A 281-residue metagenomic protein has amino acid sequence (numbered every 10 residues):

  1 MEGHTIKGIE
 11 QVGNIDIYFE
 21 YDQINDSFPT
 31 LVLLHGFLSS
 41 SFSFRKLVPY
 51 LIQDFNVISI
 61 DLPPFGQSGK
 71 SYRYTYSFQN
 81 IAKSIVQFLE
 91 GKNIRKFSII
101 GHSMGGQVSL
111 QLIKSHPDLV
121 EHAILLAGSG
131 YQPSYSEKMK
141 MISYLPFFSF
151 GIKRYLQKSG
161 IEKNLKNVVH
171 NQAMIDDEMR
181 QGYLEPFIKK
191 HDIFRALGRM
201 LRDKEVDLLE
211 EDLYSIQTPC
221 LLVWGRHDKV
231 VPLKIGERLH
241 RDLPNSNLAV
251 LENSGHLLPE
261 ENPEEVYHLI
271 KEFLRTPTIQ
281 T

Functional and structural regions predicted by a protein language model:
M1-L31, I52-F55, K83, I94-R95 (+1 more regions): Alpha/beta-hydrolase fold catalytic core
I17, S136, Y155-S215: Conserved alpha/beta-hydrolase catalytic His-Asp/Glu region
E20, S59-I100, H268: Active-site loop/oxyanion-hole signature of alpha/beta-hydrolase fold enzymes
D22-Q67: Conserved HGGG/HGGXW glycine-rich cap/lid loop of the alpha/beta-hydrolase fold
K114, A123-G151: Flexible "cap/lid" loop of the alpha/beta hydrolase fold
I216, L222-W224: Short beta-strand/loop motif that positions the catalytic acidic residue of the alpha/beta-hydrolase fold
H227-V231: Acidic catalytic loop of the alpha/beta-hydrolase fold
S246-T281: Catalytic active-site module of serine/aspartate enzymes centered on a nucleophile-bearing elbow/loop
